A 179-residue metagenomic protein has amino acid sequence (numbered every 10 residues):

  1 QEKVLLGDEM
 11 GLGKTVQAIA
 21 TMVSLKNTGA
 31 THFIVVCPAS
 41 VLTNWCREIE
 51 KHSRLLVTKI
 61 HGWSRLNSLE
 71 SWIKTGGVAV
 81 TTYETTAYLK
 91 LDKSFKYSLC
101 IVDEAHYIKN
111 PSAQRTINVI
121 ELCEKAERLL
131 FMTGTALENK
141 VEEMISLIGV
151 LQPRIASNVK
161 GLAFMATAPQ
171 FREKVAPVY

Functional and structural regions predicted by a protein language model:
E2-T21: Walker A/P-loop
M10, A126-K140, G149: Conserved helicase ATPase motor motifs in RecA-like P-loop NTPase domains
A30-K51, E138-E143: Conserved Walker A/P-loop ATP-binding site and its immediately adjacent core in helicase/helicase-like ATPase domains
V41-W63, L151, I155: Conserved helix-turn-beta segment of the N-terminal RecA-like "Helicase ATP-binding" lobe in SF1/SF2 helicases
K59-N67, Y83-Y88, K109-S112: Conserved helicase motor
L66-A79: Conserved motor-coupling elements within RecA-like helicase/translocase cores
V80-T86, L91-K96, Q114-E127, F131 (+1 more regions): Inter-lobe coupling linker of SF2 helicases/translocases
D103-E104: Walker B catalytic acidic pair
